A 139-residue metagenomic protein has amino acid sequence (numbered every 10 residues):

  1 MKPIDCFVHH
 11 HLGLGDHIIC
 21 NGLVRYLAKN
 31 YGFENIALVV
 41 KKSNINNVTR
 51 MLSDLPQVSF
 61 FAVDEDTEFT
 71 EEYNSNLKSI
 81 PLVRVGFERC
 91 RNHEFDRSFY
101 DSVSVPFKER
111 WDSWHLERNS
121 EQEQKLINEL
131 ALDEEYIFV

Functional and structural regions predicted by a protein language model:
M1-V139: Catalytic machinery of carbohydrate-active enzymes, primarily nucleotide-sugar-dependent glycosyltransferases
